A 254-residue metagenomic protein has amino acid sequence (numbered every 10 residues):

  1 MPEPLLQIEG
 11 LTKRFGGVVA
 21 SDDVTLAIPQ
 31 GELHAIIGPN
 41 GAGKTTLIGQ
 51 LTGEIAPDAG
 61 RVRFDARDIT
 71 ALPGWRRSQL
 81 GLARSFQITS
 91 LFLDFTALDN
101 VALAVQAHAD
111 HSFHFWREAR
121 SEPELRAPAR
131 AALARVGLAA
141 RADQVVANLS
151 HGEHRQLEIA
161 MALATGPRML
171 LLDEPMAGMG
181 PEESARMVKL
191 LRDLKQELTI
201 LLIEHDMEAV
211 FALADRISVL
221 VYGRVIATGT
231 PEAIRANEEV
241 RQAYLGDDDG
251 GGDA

Functional and structural regions predicted by a protein language model:
P2-A254: Glycine-rich phosphate-binding loops of nucleotide-dependent enzymes
